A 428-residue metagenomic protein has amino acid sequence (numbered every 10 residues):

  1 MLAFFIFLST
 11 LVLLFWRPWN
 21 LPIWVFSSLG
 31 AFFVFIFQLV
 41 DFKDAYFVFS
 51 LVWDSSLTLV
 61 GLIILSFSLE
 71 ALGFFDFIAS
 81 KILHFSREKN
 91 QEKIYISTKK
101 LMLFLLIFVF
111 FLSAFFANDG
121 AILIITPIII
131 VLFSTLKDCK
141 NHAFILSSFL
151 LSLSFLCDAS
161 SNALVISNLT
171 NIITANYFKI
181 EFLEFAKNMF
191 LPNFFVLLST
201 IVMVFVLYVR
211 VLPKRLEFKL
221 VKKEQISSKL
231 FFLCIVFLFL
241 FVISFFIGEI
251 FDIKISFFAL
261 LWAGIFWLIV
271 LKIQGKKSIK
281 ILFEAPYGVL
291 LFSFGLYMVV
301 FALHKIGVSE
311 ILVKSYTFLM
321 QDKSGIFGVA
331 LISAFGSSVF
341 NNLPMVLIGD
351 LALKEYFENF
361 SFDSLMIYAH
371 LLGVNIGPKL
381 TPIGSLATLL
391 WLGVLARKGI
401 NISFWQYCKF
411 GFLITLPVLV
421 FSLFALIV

Functional and structural regions predicted by a protein language model:
M1-F67, L191-K305, I400-I402, F410-V428: Hydrophobic transmembrane alpha-helices of multi-pass small-molecule transporters
T10-L21, F108-A117, S154-I166, E249 (+2 more regions): Transmembrane alpha-helix interface/packing and boundary motifs in multi-pass membrane proteins, characterized by
F42-H142, G288, F292-N359, S364: Membrane-embedded alpha-helical segments and adjacent helix-loop junctions characteristic of multi-pass solute
S68-F74, I125, V202-P213, I383-G393: Membrane-water interface of transmembrane alpha-helices
I78, G120-L132, L150-L151, A163-F178 (+4 more regions): Re-entrant/interfacial helical elements at transmembrane boundaries that shape and gate the permeation pathway
D138, S152, N188-L197, I326-V428: C-terminal transmembrane helix pair
N141-R210, E217-Q225, F362, L390-F421: Membrane-core helix-loop-helix motifs of multi-pass transport proteins
